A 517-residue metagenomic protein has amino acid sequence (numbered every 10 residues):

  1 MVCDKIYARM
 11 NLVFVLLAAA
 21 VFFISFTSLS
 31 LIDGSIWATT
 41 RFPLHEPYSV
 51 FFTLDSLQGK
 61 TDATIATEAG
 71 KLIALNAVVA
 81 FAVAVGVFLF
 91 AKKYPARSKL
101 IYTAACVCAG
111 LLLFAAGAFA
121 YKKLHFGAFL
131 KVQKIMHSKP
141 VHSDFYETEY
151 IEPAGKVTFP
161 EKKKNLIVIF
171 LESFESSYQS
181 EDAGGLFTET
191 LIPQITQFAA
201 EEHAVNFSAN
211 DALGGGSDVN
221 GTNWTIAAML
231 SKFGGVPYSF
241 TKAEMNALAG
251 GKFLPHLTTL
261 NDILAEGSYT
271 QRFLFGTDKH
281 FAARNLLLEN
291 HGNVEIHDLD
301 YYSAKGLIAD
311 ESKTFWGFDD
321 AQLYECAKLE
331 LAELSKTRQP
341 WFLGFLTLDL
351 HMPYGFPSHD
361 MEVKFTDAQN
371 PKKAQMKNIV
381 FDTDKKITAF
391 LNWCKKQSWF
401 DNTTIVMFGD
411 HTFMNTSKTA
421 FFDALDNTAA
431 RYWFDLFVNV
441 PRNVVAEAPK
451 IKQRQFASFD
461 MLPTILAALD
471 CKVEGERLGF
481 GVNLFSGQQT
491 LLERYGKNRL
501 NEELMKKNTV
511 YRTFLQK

Functional and structural regions predicted by a protein language model:
M1-K134: Transmembrane and membrane-interface helices of multi-pass, inner-membrane envelope-modifying transferases
F51-F52, K131-E149: Short extracytoplasmic/periplasmic juxtamembrane "stem" segments immediately C-terminal to an N-terminal membrane anchor
D55, L75, V79, S143 (+3 more regions): Generic detector of well-ordered alpha-helical segments enriched in charged/polar residues, highlighting helical
I151-K517: Solvent-exposed soluble domains appended to multi-pass membrane proteins
